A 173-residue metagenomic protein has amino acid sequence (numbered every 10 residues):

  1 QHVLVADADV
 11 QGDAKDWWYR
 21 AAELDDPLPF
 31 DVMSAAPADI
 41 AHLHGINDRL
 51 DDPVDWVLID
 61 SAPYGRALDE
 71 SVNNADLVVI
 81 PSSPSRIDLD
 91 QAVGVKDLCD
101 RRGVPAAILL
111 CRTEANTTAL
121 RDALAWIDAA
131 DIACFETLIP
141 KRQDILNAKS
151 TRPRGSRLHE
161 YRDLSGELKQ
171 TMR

Functional and structural regions predicted by a protein language model:
H2-L58, A62-G65, D69, P140 (+1 more regions): P-loop/Walker-type NTP enzyme "switch/lid" segment
L4-V5, I80, I108-L110: Structural beta-sheet core signal
I46, A67-N74, G94, L98: A short acidic, amphipathic alpha-helical/loop segment
S61-R86: Inter-motif core of Ras-like GTPase G domains
L89-C111: Conserved C-terminal guanine-recognition region of P-loop GTPase G domains, centered on the G4
E114-N116, A123-P153: Beta-strand-loop-alpha "switch" segments that mediate conformational coupling across diverse proteins
N147-L168: C-terminal boundary of histidine-terminating zinc-finger modules
